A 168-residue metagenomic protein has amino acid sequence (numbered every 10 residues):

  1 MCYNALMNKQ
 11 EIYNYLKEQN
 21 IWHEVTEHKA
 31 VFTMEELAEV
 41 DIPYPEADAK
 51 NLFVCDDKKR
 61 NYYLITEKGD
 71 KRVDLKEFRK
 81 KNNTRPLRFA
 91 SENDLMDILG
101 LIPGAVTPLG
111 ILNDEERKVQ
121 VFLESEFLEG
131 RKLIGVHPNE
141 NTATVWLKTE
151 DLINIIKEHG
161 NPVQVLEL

Functional and structural regions predicted by a protein language model:
C2-L168: Extended, low-hydrophobicity, polar/charged segments
